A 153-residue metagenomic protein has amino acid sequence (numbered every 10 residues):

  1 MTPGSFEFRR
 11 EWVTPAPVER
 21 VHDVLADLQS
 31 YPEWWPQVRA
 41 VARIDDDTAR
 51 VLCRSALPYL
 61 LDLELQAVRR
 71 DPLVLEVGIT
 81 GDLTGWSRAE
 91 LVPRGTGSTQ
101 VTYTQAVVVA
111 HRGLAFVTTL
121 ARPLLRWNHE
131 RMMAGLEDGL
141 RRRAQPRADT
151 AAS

Functional and structural regions predicted by a protein language model:
M1-D46, S153: Hydrophobic ligand-binding cavity/cleft-lining segments
M1-R10, R54-D62, R131-M132: An N-terminal domain-start capping segment
E7, P93-T99, Q145-A152: Extended beta-strand/beta-hairpin segments
V21-L25, Y31, A49-V51, L65-A67 (+3 more regions): Hydrophobic pocket/interface hotspot
S30-E33, P72-L73, Q145: Generic structural signal for secondary-structure transition and capping sites
R54-T102, A106-V109, R142: Hydrophobic-ligand binding "helix-grip"
V107-S153: A conserved amphipathic terminal alpha-helix motif
